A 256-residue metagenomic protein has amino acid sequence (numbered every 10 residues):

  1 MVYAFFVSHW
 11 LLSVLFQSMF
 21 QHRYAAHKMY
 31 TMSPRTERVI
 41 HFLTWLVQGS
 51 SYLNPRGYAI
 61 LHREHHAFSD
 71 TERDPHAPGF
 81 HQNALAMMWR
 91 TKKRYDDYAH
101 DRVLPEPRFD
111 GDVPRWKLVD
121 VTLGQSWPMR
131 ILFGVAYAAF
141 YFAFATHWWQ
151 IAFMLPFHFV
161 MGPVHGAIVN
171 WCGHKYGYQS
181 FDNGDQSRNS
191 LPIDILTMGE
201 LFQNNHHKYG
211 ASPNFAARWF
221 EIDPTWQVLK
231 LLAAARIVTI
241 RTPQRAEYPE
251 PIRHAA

Functional and structural regions predicted by a protein language model:
M1-I168, F202, S212-A256: Non-catalytic, topology-defining segments of multipass membrane proteins
Y24-A25, N170-Q179: A cytosolic-side transmembrane-helix exit/cap motif
Y52, D110-L118, Y176-F202, H207-Y209: Active-site-proximal inter-transmembrane loops
